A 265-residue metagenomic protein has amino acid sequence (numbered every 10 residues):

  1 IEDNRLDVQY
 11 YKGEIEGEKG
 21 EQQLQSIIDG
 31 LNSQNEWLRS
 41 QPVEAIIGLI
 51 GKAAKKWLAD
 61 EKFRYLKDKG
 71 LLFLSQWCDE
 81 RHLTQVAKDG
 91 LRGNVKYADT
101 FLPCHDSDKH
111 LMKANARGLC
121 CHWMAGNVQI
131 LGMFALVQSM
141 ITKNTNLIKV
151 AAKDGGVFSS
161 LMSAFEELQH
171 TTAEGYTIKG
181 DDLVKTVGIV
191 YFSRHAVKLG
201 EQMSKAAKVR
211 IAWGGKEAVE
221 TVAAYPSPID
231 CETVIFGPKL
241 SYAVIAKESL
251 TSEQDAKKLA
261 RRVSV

Functional and structural regions predicted by a protein language model:
I1-R117: N-terminal Rossmann-like NAD(P)+-binding subdomain of aldehyde/semialdehyde dehydrogenases
I46, K143, R210, I245: Residue-level signal for inorganic ion chemistry
A87, L91-G93, A98-A173: Conserved small-residue-rich beta-alpha loop and adjacent elements that most often cradle the phosphate/pyrophosphate
H105-M112, V187-K208: A structured beta-alpha segment of the ubiquitous adenosine-cofactor-binding alpha/beta core
H122-G126, K149-A151, Y191-S193, A212-G215 (+1 more regions): Short His-Asn-centered micro-motif
N127, T171, G175, A218-V265: ALDH superfamily catalytic-core signature
E167-T186: Short mixed-charge
D182, T186-K198, S241-E248: Short, conserved secondary-structure transition motifs
